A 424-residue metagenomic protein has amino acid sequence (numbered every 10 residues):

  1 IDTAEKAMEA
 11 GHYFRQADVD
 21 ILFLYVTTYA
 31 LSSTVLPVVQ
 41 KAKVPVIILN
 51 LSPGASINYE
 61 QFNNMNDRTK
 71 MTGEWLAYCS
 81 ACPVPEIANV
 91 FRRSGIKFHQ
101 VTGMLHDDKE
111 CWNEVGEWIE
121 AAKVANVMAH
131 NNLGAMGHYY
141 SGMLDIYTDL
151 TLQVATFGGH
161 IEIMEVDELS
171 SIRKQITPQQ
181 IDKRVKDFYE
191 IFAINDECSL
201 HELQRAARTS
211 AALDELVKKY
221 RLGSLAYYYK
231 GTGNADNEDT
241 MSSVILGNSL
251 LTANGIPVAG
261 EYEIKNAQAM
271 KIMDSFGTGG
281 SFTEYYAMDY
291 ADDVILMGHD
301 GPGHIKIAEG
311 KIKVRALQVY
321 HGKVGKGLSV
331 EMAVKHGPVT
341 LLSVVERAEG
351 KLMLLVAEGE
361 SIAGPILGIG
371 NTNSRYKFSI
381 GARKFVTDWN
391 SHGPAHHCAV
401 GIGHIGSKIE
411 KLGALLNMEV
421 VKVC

Functional and structural regions predicted by a protein language model:
A7-V19, V35-V38, S210-K219: Short, well-structured alpha-helical segments in soluble
V19-T28, I47-N50, L222-Y228: Periplasmic-binding protein-like
A30-K43, N234-N248, F378-G381: Short Gly/Thr/Asp-enriched flexible loops that form oxyanion-binding sites at enzyme active sites
P37-N64, T69-A81, N248-E261: Short, acidic/small-residue loops that bind anionic groups at enzyme active sites
A55-V185, I191-F192, C198: Cap/lid and interdomain-hinge subdomains that line or gate substrate/regulatory clefts in soluble alpha/beta enzymes
K183-F276: Long, internal scaffold/assembly segments composed of regular secondary structure
L251-G368: C-terminal catalytic subdomain
K323-C424: Extended hydrophobic packing segments that form well-structured cores
